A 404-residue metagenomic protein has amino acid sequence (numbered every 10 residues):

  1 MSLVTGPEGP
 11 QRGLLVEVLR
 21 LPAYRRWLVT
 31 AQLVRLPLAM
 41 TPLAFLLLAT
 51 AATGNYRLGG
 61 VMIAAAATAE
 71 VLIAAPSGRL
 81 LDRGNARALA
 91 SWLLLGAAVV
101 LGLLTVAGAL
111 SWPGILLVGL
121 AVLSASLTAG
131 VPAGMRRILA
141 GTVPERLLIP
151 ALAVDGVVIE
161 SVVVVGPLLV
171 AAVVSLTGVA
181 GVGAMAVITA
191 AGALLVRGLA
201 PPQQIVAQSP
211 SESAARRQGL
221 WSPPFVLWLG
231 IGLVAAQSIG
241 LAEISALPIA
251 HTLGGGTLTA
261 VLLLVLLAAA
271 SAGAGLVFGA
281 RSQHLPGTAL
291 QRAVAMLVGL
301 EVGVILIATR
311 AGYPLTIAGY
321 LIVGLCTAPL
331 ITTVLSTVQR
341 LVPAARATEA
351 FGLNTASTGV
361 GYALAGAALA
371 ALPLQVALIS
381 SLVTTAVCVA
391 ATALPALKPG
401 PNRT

Functional and structural regions predicted by a protein language model:
G9-V71, G219-V265: Helix-loop boundary and gating motifs at the non-cytosolic
Q32, P113-G130, L233, L315-P329: Hydrophobic core of transmembrane alpha-helices in multi-pass small-molecule transporters, especially MFS/SLC-type
F45, A129-V143, A246, P329-V342: Intracellular juxtamembrane helix-capping segments at the cytosolic ends of symmetry-related transmembrane helices
E70-A86, V174, G273-A289, P373: Helix-to-loop junctions at the C-terminal end of transmembrane segments in multipass secondary transporters
L95-S111, V298-A311: C-terminal ends and interior cores of transmembrane alpha-helices in multi-pass membrane transporters/permeases
L120-S161: Cytoplasmic helix-loop-helix junction between adjacent transmembrane helices in 12-TM secondary transporters
T288-T332: C-terminal transmembrane helical hairpin of 12-TM major facilitator-type secondary transporters
A345-L374: A late C-terminal transmembrane helix in Major Facilitator Superfamily
